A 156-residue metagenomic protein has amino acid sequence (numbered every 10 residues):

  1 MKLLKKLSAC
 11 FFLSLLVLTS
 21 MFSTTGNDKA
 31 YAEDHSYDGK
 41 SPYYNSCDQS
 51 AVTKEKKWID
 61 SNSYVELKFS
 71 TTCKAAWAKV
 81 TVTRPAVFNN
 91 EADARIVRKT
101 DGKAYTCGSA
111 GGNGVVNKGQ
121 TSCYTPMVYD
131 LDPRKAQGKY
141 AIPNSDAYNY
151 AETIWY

Functional and structural regions predicted by a protein language model:
M1-K2, T25: Glycine-centered signal
K2-F11: Bacterial N-terminal signal peptides that target proteins for export
V17-K29: C-terminal segment of classical bacterial N-terminal signal peptides
D28-Y156: Post-signal peptide N-terminal regions of Sec-secreted extracellular proteins
